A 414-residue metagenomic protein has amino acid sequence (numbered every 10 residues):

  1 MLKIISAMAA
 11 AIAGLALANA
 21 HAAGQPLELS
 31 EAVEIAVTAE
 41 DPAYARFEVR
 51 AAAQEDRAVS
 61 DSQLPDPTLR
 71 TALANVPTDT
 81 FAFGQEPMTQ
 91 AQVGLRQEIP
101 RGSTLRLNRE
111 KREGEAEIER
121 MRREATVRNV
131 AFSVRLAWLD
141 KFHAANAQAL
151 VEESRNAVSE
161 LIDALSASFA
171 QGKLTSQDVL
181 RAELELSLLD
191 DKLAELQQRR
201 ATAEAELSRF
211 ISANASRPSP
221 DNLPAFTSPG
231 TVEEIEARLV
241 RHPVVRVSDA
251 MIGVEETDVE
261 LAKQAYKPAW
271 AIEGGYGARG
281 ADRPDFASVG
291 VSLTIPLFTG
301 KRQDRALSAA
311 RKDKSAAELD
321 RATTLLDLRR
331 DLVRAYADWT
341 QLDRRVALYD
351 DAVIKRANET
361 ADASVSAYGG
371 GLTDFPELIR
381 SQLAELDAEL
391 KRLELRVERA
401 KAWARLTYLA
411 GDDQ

Functional and structural regions predicted by a protein language model:
M1-N19: Gram-negative bacterial Sec-dependent N-terminal signal peptides
K3, L27, T126-R241, A335-D338 (+3 more regions): Periplasmic alpha-helical coiled-coil/stalk elements that build and connect Gram-negative outer-membrane
A23-I35: Regulatory alphaC helix of protein kinase catalytic domains
G24, R70-R101, N108, P218-G230 (+1 more regions): Small/polar, glycine/serine/threonine/aspartate-rich low-complexity segments that form flexible
I35-A45, A52-P67, A82-Q85, V93-E110 (+7 more regions): A glycine-/polar-enriched beta->alpha junction
Y44-A58, T126, V130-E153, E160-I162 (+6 more regions): Amphipathic alpha-helical coiled-coil segments
L64-D66, Q90, L136, T202 (+2 more regions): Extracytoplasmic
R109-E113, S176-L184, F375-L383: Short, charged, amphipathic alpha-helical segments
